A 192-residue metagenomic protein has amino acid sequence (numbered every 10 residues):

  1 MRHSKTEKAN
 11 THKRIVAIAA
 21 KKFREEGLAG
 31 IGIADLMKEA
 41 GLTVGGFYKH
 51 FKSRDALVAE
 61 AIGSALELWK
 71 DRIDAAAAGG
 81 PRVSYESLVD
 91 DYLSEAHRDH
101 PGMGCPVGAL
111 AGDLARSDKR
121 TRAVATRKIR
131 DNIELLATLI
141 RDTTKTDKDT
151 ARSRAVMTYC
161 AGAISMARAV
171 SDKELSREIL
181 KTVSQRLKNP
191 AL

Functional and structural regions predicted by a protein language model:
M1-N10: N-terminal intrinsically disordered/low-complexity leader segments
R14, I18-E25, R72-A75, Y159-M166: Solvent-exposed, amphipathic alpha-helical segments
R14, I18-E60: Helix-turn-helix
E60, D74-G104, S153-V156: Hydrophobic alpha-helical connector segments
E67-K70, R82, E86-S87, P101-M103 (+2 more regions): Amphipathic alpha-helical packing segments from all-alpha helical-bundle domains
S94-H97, V107-R116: Helix-loop "lid/cap" segments that line or gate small-molecule binding pockets
D118-R127, I140-L192: Hydrophobic/aromatic-rich alpha-helical bundle segments in the mid-to-C-terminal region
